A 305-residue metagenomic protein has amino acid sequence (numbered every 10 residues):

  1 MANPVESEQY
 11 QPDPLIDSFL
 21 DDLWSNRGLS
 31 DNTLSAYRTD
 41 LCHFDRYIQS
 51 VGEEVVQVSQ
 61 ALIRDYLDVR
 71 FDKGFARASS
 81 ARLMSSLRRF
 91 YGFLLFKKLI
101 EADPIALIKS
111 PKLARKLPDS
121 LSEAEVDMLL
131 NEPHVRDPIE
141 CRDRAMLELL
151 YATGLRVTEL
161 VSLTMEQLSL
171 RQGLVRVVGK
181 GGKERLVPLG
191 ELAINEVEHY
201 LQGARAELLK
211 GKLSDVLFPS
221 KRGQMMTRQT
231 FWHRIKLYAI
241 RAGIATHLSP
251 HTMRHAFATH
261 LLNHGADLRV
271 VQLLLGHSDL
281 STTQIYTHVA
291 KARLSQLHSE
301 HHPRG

Functional and structural regions predicted by a protein language model:
M1-G305: Conserved catalytic core of the tyrosine transesterase superfamily
